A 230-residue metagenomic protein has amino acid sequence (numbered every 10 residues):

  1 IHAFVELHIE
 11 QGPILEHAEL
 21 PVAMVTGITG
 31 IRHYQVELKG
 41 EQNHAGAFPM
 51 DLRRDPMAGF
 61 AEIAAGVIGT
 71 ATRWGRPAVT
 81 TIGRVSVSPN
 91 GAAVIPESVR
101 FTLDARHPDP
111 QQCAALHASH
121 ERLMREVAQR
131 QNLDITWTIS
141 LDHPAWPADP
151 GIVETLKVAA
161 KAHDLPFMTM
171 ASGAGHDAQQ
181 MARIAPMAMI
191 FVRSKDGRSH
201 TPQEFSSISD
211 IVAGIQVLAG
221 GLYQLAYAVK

Functional and structural regions predicted by a protein language model:
I1-Q111: Midchain, well-structured core segments that form catalytic/ion-binding scaffolds
E10, I63-W74, R106, L123-Q131 (+3 more regions): Change "in soluble alpha/beta enzymes" to "in soluble alpha/beta proteins
H33-Q35, M57-I68, K157, A182 (+2 more regions): Predominant activation on well-ordered alpha-helical scaffold segments within soluble catalytic domains
A47, G69-I82, V127-T138, P166-A171 (+1 more regions): Flexible, glycine/charged-enriched surface loops at secondary-structure junctions
T81-N90, T102-D109, D134-V153, Q179: A short beta-alpha structural unit
A115-R125: Short amphipathic alpha-helices in soluble, non-transmembrane regions that often serve as interface/regulatory elements
H117, A145-W146, M170-A171: A carboxyl-terminal module marker
F167-V217, L225: Zn-dependent metallopeptidase/amidohydrolase metal-coordination segment
